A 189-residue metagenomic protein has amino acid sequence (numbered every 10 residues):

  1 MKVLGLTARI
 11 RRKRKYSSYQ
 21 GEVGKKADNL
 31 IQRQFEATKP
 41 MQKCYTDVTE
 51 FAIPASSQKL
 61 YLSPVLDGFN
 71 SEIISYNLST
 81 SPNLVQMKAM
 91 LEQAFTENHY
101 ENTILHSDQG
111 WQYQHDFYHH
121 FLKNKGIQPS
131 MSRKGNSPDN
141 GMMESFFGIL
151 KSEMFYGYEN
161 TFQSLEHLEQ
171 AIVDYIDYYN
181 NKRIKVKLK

Functional and structural regions predicted by a protein language model:
M1, A8, I31, D47 (+10 more regions): Mobile genetic element proteins and their domesticated derivatives, centered on retroelements and DNA transposons
M1-K39, N136: Basic, flexible linker segments flanking DNA-binding modules in nucleic acid-interacting mobile-element proteins
L6, K13, D177-K189: Charged, gly/pro-enriched flexible loop segments at helix/strand junctions
S17-G21, S107-Q109, H115-D116, P129-K151 (+1 more regions): RNase H-like two-metal-ion nuclease catalytic core shared by retroviral integrases and related mobile-element nucleases
R33-I74, T80-P82: An active-site-proximal beta-strand-loop segment
Q58, Y76-N98: Active-site beta-loop-alpha junctions of metal-dependent nucleic acid enzymes, especially the RNase H-like/DDE
N70-Y76, P129-S132, Y156-Y158: Short small-residue beta-strand/loop micro-motif enriched in glycine and branched aliphatics
G157-A171: Short, charged, surface-exposed loops that flank catalytic or proteolytic processing sites
